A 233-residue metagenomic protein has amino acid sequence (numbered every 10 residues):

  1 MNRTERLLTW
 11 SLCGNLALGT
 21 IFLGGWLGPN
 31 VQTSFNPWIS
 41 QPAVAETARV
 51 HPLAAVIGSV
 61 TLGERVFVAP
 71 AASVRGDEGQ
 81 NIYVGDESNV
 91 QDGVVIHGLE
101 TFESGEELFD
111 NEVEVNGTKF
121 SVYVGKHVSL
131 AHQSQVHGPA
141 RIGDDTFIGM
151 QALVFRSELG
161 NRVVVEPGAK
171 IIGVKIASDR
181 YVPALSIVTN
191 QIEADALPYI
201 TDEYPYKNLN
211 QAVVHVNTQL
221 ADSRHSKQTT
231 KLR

Functional and structural regions predicted by a protein language model:
N2-N15: N-terminal Sec-pathway targeting helices
R6, I21, V66, K119-V122: Intrinsic disorder/low-structure terminal segments
N15, T20-R65, S73: Extended, small-residue-rich solenoid/repeat segments and analogous flexible loops that form exposed scaffolds
W26-G28, Q32-A43, D77-D86, Q91-K126 (+1 more regions): Glycine-rich hexapeptide-repeat left-handed beta-helix
A69: Small cofactor-carrier domains centered on a conserved lysine used for covalent cofactor attachment
